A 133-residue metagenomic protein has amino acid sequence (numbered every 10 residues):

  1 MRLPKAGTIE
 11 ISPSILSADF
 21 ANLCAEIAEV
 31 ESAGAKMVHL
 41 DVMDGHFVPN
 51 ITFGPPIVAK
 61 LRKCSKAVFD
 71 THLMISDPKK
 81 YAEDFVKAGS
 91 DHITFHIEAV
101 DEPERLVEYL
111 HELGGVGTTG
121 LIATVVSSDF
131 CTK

Functional and structural regions predicted by a protein language model:
M1-S17, C24: N-terminal amphipathic alpha-helix/helix-capping segment at the start of soluble metabolic enzymes
R2-P4, A28-E31, V58-K63, V86 (+1 more regions): Surface-exposed amphipathic alpha-helices with a cationic face
G7-T8, D19-N22, C64, K80-Y81 (+1 more regions): Conserved anion-binding
I9-S14, V38-L40, L61, F69-L73 (+2 more regions): Hydrophobic faces of well-ordered beta-strands that scaffold small-molecule active sites in alpha/beta enzyme cores
D19, V30, G34, V38-H39: N-terminal nucleotide/polyanion-binding subdomain common to many enzyme families
L23, V30, D41, F85: Conserved, mostly hydrophobic/aromatic
G34, T52, G89, G114: Conserved functional loop/turn residues at catalytic and ligand-binding sites
M37-P55: Glycine-rich, proline-tolerant flexible connector loops at the mouths of alpha/beta enzymes
